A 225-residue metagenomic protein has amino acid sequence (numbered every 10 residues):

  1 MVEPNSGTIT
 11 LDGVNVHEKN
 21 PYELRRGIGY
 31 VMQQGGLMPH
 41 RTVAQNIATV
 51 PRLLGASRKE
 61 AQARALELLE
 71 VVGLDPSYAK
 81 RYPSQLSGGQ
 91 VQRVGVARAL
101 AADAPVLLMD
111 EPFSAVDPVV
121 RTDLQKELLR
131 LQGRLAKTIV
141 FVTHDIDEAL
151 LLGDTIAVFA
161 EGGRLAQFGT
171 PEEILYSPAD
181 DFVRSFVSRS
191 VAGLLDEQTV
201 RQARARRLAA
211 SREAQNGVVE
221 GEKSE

Functional and structural regions predicted by a protein language model:
G7-V14, L24, R64: Conserved ABC transporter NBD signature motif
N15-G29, L53-K59: ABC ATPase NBD coupling module
A44-R52, Q62, L66: Short helical segment in ABC ATPase nucleotide-binding domains corresponding to the A-loop/adjacent helical element
K59-S77: Conserved ABC ATPase "signature" region
R81-L86, Q90: Conserved ABC ATPase signature
V96: Hydrophobic anchor residue at the start of the ABC signature
A101-P105: A short, proline-enriched helix->beta-strand linker immediately N-terminal to the Walker B motif in ABC-type P-loop
L107-E111: Catalytic Walker B motif of ABC-type/P-loop ATPase nucleotide-binding domains
